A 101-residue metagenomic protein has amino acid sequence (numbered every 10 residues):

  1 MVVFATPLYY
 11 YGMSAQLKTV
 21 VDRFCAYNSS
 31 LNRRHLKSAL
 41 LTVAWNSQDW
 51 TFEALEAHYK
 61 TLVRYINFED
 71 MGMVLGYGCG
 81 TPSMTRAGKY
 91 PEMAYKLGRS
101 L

Functional and structural regions predicted by a protein language model:
M1-R64: Helix-loop-strand module that forms the ligand-binding subsite of alpha/beta enzymes
K60-L101: Glycine-rich phosphate/pyrophosphate-binding loop and the adjoining helix
